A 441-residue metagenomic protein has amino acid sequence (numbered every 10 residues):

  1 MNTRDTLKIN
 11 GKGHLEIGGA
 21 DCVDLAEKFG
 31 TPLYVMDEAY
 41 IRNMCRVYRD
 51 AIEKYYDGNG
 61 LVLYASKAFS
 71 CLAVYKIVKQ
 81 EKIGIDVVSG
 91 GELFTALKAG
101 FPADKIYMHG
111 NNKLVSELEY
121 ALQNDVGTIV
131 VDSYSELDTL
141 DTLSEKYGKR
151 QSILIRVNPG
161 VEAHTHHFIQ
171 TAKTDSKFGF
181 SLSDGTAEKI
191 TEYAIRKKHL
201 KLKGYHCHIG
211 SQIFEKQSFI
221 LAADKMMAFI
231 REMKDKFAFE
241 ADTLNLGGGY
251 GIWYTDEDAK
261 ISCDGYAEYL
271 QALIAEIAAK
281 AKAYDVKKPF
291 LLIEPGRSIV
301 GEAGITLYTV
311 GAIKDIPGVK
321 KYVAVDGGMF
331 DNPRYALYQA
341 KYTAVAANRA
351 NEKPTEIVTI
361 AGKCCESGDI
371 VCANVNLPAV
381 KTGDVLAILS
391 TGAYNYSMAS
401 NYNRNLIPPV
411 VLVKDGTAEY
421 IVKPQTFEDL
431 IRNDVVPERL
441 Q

Functional and structural regions predicted by a protein language model:
M1-I129, Y134-S152, E188, E192-K201 (+4 more regions): A charged N-terminal "starter" segment
A20, M36-N43, F69, S135 (+12 more regions): Conserved active-site and cofactor/substrate-binding residues in soluble primary-metabolism enzymes
A26, Y254, P333-R334: Activation segment
A65, S152-N158, H206-H208, N245-G247 (+2 more regions): Short beta-strand segments
A68-S70, G91, N112-L114, S133-S135 (+6 more regions): Active-site-proximal loop/turn and secondary-structure-junction residues that shape catalytic pockets, frequently
K98-F101, L122-Q123, E145-G148, Q170-A172 (+9 more regions): Solvent-exposed alpha-helices and their adjacent loops that cap or buttress functional pockets in soluble metabolic
G160-A312, N403, K414: Active-site loop/helix belt of alpha/beta enzymes
V286-Q441: Charged (often Lys/Glu-rich) extended helix/loop segments that serve as interaction or gating elements
